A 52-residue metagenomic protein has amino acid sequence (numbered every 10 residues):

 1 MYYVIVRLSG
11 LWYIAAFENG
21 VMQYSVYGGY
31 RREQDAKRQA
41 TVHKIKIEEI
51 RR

Functional and structural regions predicted by a protein language model:
M1-N19, V26, V42-R52: Short N-terminal "domain-start" leader segments that mark the transition from disordered tails or signal peptides into
Y27-Q34: Conserved aromatic
